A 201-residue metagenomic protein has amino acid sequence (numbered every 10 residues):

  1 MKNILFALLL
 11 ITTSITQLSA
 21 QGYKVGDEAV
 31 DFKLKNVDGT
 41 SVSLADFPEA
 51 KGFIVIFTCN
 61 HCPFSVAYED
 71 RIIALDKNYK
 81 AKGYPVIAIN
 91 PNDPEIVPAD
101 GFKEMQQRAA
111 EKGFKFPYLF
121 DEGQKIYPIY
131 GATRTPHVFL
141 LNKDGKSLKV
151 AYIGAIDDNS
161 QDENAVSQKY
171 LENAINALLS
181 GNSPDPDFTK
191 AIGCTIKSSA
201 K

Functional and structural regions predicted by a protein language model:
M1-G22: Bacterial Sec-dependent N-terminal signal peptides
S19-A45: N-terminal "domain-start" segment that seeds a small globular fold
S43-V66, I175: Short active-site neighborhood of thiol/selenol oxidoreductases, capturing the structured segment around
A50-F53, A81-V86, G113-P117, T135: Loop/turn elements at helix/coil->beta-strand transitions in domains of secreted/extracellular proteins
C59-Y68, V138, C194-K197: Short, thiol/selenol-centered motifs that function as redox-active sites or metal-ligating centers
V66-E111, E122-P128: Structural microenvironment flanking redox-active thiols in thiol-disulfide oxidoreductases
Q106-K146: Short, internal strand/loop/helix patches that form the active-site neighborhood or redox-interaction surface
L140-K201: Thiol-/selenol-based redox modules, centered on thioredoxin-like and closely related oxidoreductase domains
